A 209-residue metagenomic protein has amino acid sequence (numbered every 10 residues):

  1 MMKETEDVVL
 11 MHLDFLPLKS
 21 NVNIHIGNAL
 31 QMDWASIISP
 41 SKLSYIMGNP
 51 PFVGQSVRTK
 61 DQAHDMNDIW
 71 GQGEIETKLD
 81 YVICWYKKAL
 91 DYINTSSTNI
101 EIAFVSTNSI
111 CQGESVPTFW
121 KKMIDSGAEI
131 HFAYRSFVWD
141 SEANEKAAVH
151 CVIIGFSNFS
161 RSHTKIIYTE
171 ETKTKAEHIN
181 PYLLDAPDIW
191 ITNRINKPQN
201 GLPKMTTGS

Functional and structural regions predicted by a protein language model:
M1-D14, L18-K19, A29-S209: Signature of N6-adenine DNA methyltransferases within the class I
V22: Short, conserved active-site loop motifs that form the nucleotide-linked donor/cofactor pocket
H25-I26: Conserved residues in the N-terminal Rossmann fold of short-chain dehydrogenase/reductase
